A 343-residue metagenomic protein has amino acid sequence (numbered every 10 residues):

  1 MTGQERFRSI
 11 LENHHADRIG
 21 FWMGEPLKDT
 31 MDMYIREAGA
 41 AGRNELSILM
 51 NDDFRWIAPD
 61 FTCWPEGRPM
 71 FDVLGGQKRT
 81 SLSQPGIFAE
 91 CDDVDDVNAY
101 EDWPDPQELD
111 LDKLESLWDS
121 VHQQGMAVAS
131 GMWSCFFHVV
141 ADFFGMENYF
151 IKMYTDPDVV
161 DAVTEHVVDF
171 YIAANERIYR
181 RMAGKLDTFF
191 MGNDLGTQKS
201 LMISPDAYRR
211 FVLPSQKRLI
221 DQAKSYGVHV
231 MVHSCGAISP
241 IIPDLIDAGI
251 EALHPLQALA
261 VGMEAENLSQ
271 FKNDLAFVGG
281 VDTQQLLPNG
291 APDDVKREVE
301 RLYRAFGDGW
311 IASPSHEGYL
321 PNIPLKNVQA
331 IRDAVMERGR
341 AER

Functional and structural regions predicted by a protein language model:
M1-G39, R79-S81, A89, V97 (+1 more regions): Active-site loop segments of alpha/beta catalytic cores
A41-F61: Catalytic domains of carbohydrate-active enzymes, especially glycoside hydrolases
V73, L82: Aromatic-residue-lined binding/catalytic grooves and analogous aromatic/hydrophobic interfacial grooves in multimeric
G86: Active-site nucleotide/adenylate-binding loops and adjacent lid/helix of ATP-dependent enzymes
